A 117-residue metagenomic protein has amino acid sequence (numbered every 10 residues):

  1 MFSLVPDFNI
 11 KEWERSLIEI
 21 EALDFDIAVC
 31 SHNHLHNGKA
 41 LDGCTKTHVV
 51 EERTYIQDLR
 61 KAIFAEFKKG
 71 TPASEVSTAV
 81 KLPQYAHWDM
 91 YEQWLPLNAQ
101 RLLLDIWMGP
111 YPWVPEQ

Functional and structural regions predicted by a protein language model:
M1, S16-L17, V76, H87: Short, flexible coil/linker segments at or flanking structured domains
M1-N9: Acidic/histidine-rich helix-loop elements that form or flank divalent-metal/phosphate-binding sites at the catalytic
S3, A22-D24, K81-H87: Residue-level preference for alpha-helix termini and adjacent loops
I10-T71, E75: Divalent-metal (often Zn2+) His-rich catalytic cores of metallo-beta-lactamase-fold enzymes
K68-Q117: C-terminal regulatory/interaction regions
